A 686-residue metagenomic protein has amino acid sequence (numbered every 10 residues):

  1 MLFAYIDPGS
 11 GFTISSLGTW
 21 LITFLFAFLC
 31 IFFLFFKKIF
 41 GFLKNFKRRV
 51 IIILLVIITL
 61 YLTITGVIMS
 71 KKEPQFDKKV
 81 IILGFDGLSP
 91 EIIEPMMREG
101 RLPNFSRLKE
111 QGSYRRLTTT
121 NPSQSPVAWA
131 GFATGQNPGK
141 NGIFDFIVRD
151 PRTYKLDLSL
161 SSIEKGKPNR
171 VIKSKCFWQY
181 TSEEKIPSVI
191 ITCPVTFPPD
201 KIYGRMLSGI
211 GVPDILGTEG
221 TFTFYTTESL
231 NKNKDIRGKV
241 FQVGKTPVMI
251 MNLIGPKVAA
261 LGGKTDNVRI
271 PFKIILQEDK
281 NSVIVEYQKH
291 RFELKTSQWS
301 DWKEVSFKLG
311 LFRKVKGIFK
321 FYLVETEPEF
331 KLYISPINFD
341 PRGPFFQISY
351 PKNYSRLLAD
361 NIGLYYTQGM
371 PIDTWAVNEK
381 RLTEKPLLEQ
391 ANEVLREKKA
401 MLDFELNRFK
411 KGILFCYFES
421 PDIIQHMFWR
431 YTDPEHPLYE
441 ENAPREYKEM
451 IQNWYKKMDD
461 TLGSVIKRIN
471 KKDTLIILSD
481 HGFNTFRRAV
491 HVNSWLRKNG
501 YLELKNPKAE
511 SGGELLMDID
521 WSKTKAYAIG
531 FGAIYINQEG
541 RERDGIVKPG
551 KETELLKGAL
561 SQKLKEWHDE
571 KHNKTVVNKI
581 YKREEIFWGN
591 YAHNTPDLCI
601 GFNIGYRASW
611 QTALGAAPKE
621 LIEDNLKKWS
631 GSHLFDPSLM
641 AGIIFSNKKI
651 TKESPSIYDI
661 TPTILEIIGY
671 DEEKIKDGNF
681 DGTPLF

Functional and structural regions predicted by a protein language model:
M1-F12: Short, strongly hydrophobic alpha-helical membrane anchors
T13-L34: Pore domain of cation channels
F32-I51: Cytosolic-side transmembrane helix boundary signature
F46-V67: Internal/C-terminal transmembrane anchor helices
F76-K78, F85, G100, E110-Q111 (+7 more regions): Secreted, luminal/periplasmic, and some membrane-associated catalytic domains that remodel anionic oxygen-ester
D77, V189-I190, L395-F428, D433 (+1 more regions): Active-site regions of oxyanion-processing enzymes, predominantly non-cytosolic
E91-N141, V189, E503-L504: Short, structured active-site-proximal loop/turn typified by the sulfatase FGly-forming signature C/S-X-P-X-R
N603-P655, T661: Low-complexity, glycine/alanine/valine/leucine- and proline-rich hydrophobic stretches
